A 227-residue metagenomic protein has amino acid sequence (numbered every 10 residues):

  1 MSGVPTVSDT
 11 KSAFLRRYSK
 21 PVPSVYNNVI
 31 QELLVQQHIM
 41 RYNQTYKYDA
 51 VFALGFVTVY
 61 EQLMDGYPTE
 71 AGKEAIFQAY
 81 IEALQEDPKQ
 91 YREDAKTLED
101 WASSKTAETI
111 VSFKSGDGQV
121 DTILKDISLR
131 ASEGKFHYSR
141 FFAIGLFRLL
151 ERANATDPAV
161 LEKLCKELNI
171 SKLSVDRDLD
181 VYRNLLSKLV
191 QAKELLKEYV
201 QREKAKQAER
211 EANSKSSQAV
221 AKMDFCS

Functional and structural regions predicted by a protein language model:
M1-R92, L173, L185-S227: N-terminal domain-start signal
S8-R16, Q31-V35, L98-T106, D117-T122: Short, mixed-charge, low-aromatic patches
Q37, L84, A102-K105, I127 (+2 more regions): Short, flexible helical or helix-coil boundary motifs
Q37-Y46, I127-F136, L150: Short, recurring structural edge motifs at helix starts
A50-Q62, S139-R152: Short, hydrophobic/amphipathic alpha-helical patches that form generic packing surfaces within helical domains
D65, A107, R152-A155: Alpha-helix capping at helix-to-loop junctions
P88-K114: Alpha-helical interaction scaffolds
I110-E133, H137, N154-S227: Basic, alpha-helical nucleic-acid-binding regions used in initiation and control of genome expression
